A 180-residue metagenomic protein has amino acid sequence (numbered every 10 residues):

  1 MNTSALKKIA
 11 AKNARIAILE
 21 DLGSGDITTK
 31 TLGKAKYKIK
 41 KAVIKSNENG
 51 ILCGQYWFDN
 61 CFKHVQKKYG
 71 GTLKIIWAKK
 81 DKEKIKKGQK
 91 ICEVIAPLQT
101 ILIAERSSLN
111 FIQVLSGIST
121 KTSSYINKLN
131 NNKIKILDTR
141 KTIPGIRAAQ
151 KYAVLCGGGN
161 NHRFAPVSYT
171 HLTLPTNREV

Functional and structural regions predicted by a protein language model:
M1-L172: Acidic/glycine-rich phosphate/pyrophosphate-binding loops and surrounding catalytic core that coordinate Mg2+
H171, N177-V180: Single conserved hydrophobic/aromatic residue that forms the stacking wall/gate of nucleotide- or nucleobase-binding
